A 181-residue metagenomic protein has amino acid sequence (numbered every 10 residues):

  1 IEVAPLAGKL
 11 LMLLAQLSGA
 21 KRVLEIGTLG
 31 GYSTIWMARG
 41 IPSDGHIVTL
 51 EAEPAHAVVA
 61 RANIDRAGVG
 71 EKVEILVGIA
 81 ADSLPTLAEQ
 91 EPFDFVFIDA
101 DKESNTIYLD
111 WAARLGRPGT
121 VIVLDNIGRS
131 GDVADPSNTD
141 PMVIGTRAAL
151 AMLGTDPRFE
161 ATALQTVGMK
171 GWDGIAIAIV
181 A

Functional and structural regions predicted by a protein language model:
I1-A181: S-adenosylmethionine/decaboxylated-SAM
